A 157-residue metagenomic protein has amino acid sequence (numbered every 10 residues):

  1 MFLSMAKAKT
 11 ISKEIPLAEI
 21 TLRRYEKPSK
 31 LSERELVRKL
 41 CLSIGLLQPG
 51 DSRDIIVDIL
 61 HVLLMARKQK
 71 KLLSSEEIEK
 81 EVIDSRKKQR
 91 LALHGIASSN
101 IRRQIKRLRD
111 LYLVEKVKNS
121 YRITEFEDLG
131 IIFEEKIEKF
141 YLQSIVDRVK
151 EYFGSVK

Functional and structural regions predicted by a protein language model:
M1-K27, F140-Y141: Eukaryotic partner-binding/assembly regions in large regulatory complexes
R23-L72: Short alpha-helical segments that sit at the start of domains
R53-V57, E76, S99-R102: Non-catalytic, well-ordered alpha-helical scaffold segments
Q69-A92: Short acidic, hydrophobic short linear motifs in intrinsically disordered regions
L91-D110: Short amphipathic alpha-helical interaction segments
R109-S120: A short, conserved structural fragment
S120-G130: Basic, amphipathic "hinge/linker" alpha-helix immediately C-terminal to the N-terminal HTH DNA-binding motif
D128-K157: Short, amphipathic alpha-helical interaction segments positioned at domain boundaries
